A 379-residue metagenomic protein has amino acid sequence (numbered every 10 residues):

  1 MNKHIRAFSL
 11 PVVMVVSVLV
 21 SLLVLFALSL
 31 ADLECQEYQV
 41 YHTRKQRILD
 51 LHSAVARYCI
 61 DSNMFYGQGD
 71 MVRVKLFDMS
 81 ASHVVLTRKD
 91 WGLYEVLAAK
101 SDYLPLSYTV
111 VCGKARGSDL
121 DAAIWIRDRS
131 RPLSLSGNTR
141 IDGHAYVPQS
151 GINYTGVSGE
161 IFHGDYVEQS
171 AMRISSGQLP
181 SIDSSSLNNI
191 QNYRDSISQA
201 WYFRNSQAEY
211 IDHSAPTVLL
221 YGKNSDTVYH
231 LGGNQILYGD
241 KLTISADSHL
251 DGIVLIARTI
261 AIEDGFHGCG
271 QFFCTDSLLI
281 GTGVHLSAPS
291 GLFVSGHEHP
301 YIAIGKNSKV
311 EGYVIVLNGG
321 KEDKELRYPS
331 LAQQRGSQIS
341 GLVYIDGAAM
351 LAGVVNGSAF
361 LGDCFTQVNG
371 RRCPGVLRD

Functional and structural regions predicted by a protein language model:
N2-D128: Beta-strand/loop motifs with alternating small/hydrophobic and polar/acidic residues, enriched in the first structured
S29, V376-R378: Extracellular/secretory-pathway and virion-surface proteins
E34, L51, V218-Y221, T227 (+4 more regions): Structured N-terminal alpha/beta-domain signature that marks small ligand/cofactor-binding or signaling modules
D70-F77, F365-C373: Short acidic-hydrophobic surface loop/beta-edge motif
R88-I236, D247-H249, F266, F272 (+3 more regions): Short, ordered "entry" segments at domain starts
L237-Y238, T243-P300: Long, well-ordered mid-to-C-terminal structural blocks that present hydrophobic/aromatic surfaces
L242, I260, I302, P329-A332 (+1 more regions): Glycine-rich beta-solenoid repeat tracts in large extracellular/virion proteins
V284, A288-E311, G320-E322, R327-S330: Flexible, glycine/small-residue-enriched loop-and-beta-strand segment within the central core of proteins
